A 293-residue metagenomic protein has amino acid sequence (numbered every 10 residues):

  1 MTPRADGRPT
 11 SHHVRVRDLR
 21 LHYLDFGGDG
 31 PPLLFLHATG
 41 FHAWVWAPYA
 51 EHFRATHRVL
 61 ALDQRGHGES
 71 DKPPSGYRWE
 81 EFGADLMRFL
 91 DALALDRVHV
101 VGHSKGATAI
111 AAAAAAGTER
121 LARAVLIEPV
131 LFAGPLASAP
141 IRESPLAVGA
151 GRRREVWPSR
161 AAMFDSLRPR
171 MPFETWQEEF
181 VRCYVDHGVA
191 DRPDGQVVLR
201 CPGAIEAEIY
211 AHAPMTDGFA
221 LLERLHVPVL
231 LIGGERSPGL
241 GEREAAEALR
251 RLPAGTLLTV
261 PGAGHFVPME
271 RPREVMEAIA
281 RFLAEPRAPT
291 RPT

Functional and structural regions predicted by a protein language model:
M1-F35, A55-H57, L95-D96, A280-T293: Alpha/beta-hydrolase fold catalytic core
L19-K72: Conserved HGGG/HGGXW glycine-rich cap/lid loop of the alpha/beta-hydrolase fold
L36-A38, H103, G233: The conserved beta1-alpha1 loop
H52, D96-A139: Conserved hydrolase catalytic core segment
G83-V98: Conserved acidic catalytic loop of the alpha/beta-hydrolase fold
G134-V197, Y210: Helix-rich cap/lid subdomain of alpha/beta-hydrolase
E179, V189-R250, T259: Conserved serine/cysteine hydrolase catalytic core
V260-P272, M276: Catalytic histidine-centered segment of alpha/beta-hydrolase-like enzymes
